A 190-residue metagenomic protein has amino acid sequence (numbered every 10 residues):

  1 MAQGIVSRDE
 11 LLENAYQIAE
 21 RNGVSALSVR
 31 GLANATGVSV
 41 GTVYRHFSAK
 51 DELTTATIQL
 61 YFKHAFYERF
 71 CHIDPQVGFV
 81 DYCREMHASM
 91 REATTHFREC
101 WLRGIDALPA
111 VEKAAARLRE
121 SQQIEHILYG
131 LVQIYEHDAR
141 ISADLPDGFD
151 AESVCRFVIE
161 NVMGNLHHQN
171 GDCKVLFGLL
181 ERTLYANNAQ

Functional and structural regions predicted by a protein language model:
M1-N22, A26-A35, E52: Basic, helix-initiating cap at the start of DNA-binding domains
N14-I18, S89, N161: Short amphipathic alpha-helical elements of helix-turn-helix/winged-helix folds
I18-R21, H46, H64: Residue cluster at the C-terminal edge of the helix-turn-helix DNA-binding motif
T36-F47: Short hydrophobic/aromatic patch on the recognition helix
A56, F70-H96, A151-C155: Hydrophobic alpha-helical connector segments
Q59-F66: Short, basic, alpha-helical segments at the C-terminal edge of helix-turn-helix-like DNA-binding modules
E85-G130: Short secondary-structure transition hinges
E92, Y129-I141, D147-G148, E152-Q190: C-terminal peripheral helix-coil segments that are non-catalytic and often amphipathic
